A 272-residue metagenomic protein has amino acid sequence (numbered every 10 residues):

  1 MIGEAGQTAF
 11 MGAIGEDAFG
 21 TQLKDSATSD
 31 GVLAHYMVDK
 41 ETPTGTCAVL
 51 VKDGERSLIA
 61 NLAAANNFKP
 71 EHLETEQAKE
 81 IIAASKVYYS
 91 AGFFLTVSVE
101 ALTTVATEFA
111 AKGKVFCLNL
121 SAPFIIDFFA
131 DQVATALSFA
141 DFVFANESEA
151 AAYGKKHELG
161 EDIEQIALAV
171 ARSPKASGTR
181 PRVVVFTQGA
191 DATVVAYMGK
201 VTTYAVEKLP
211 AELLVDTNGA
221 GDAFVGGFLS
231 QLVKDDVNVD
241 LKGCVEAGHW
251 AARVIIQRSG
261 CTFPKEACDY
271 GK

Functional and structural regions predicted by a protein language model:
M1, A151-G154, L214-L241: Short, small-residue alpha-helix embedded
M1-A9: Active-site alpha-helical elements of protease catalytic centers
E4, A13-G15, T21-G45, L50-T203 (+3 more regions): Ribokinase/PfkB-type carbohydrate-kinase core domain
L209-E212: Conserved active-site histidine-acidic residue motif and adjacent donor-binding/catalytic loop of glycosyltransferases
S230-K234, W250, V254-Q257: Short glycine/serine- and small hydrophobic-enriched flexible loop segments
